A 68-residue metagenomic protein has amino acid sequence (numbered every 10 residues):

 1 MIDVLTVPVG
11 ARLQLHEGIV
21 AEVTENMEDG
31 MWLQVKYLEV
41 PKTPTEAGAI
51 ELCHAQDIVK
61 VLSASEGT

Functional and structural regions predicted by a protein language model:
M1-V9: Mixed-charge, Lys/Arg-rich low-complexity intrinsically disordered regions
I19-M27: Short beta-strand-centered aromatic/proline hotspots
L33-Y37: SH3/SH3-like beta-barrel fold
P41-T68: Intrinsically disordered, low-complexity, charged/polar segments
